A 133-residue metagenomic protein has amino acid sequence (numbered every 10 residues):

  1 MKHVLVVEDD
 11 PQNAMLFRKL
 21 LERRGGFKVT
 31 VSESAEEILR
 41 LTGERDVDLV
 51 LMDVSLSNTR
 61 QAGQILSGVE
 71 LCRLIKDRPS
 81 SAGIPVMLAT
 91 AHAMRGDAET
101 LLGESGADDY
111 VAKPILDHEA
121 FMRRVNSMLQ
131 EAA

Functional and structural regions predicted by a protein language model:
E8: Conserved acidic carboxylate
P11-E36: Two-component/phosphorelay signaling modules centered on CheY-like receiver
V31-T59: Acidic, metal-coordinating helix/loop segments flanking the phosphotransfer/catalytic sites of two-component signaling
D46-D48, S80-P85: His-Asp phosphorelay/catalytic-motif detector in bacterial-type signaling
A62-L66, E70, A82, A93-V111 (+1 more regions): Alpha4 helix (beta4-alpha4-beta5 surface) of REC/receiver domains from two-component response regulators
A120-A133: Receiver (REC) domain switch/output surface
